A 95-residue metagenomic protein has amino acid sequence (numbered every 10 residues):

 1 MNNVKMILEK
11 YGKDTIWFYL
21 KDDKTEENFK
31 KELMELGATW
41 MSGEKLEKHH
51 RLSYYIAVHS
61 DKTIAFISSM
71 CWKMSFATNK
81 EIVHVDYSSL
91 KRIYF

Functional and structural regions predicted by a protein language model:
M1-F95: Structural boundary micro-motifs
